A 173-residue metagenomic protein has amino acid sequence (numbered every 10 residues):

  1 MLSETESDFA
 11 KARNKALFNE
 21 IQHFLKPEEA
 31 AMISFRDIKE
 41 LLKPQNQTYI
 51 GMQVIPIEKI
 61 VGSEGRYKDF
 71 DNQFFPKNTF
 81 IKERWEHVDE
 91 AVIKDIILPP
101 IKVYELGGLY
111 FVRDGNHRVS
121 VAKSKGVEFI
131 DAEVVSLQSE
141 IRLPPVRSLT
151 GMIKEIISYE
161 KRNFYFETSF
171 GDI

Functional and structural regions predicted by a protein language model:
M1-L109, R113-H117, S124, F166-I173: Short, charged/polar connector segments at secondary-structure boundaries
K102, L106-L109, R113-I173: Glycine- and acidic-residue-rich phosphate-binding/metal-coordinating active-site segment common to enzymes that handle
